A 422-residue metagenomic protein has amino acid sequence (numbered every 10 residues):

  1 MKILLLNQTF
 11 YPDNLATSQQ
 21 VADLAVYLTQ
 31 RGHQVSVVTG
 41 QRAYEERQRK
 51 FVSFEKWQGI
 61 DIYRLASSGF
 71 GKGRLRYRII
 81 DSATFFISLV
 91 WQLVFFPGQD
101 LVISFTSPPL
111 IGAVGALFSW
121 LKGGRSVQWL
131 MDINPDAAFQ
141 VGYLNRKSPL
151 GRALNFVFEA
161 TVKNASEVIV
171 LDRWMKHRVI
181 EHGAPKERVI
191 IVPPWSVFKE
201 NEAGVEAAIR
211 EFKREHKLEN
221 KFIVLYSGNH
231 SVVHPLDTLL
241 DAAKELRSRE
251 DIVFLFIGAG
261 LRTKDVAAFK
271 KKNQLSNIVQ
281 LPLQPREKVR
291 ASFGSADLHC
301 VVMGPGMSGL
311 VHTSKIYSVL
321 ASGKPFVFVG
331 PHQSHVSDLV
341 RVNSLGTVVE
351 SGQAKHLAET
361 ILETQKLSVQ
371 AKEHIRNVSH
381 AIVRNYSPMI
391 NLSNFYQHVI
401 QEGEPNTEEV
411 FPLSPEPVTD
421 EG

Functional and structural regions predicted by a protein language model:
M1-D61, L246, I390, T407-G422: N-terminal subdomain of nucleotide-sugar transferases
T39, S148-A207, L218-E219, Q280: Donor nucleotide-sugar binding/catalytic pocket of nucleotide-sugar-dependent glycosyltransferases
K50-F54, E202-K217: A short helix/loop element that forms part of the nucleotide-sugar donor recognition site in Leloir-type
A83-L89, Q99-A137: An aromatic- and histidine-rich active-site surface loop
K217-H234, L240-A243, L255: Conserved donor-binding/catalytic core segment of Leloir-type glycosyltransferases
H234, L281-G294, H299-L320, P325-D338: Nucleotide-sugar-dependent
D251, I257-G258, K264-R290: Nucleotide-activated donor-binding/catalytic signature segment of Leloir-type glycosyltransferases, i.e., the conserved
G352, H356, K366-V399: A charged, aromatic-enriched C-terminal amphipathic alpha-helix characteristic of glycosyltransferases across folds
